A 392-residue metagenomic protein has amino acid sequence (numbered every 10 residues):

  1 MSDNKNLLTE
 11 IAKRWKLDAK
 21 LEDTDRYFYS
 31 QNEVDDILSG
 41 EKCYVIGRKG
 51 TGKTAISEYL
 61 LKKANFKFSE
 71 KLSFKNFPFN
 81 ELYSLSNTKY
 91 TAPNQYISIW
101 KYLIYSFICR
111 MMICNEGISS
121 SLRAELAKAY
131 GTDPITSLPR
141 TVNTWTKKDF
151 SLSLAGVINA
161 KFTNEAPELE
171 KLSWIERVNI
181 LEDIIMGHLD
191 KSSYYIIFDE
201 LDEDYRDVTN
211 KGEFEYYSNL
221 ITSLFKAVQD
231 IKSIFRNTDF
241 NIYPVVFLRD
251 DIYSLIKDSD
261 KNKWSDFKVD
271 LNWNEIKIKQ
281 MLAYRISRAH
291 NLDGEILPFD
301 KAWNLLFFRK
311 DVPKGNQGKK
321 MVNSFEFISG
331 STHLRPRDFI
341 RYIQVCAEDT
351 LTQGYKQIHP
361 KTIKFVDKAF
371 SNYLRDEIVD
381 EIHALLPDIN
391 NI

Functional and structural regions predicted by a protein language model:
M1-R48, N65-E70, K75: A short, basic N-terminal segment
L7, K16, D23, N32 (+11 more regions): Phosphate-binding site recognition
R26, D36-S39, I175-I180, F225-V228 (+1 more regions): Short linear interaction motifs
R48-T51, L60-K63, F74-F77, D199-E203 (+4 more regions): An acidic- and aromatic-residue-enriched active-site/binding cleft used to recognize and process polar
R48-Y195, D204-Y205: P-loop NTPase nucleotide-binding core
N65-S69, C109-L122, R206-D207, S233-F240 (+3 more regions): Short, solvent-exposed secondary-structure capping/transition elements
V178, E182-Y195, L201-Q317, P360: The catalytic "switch" region of P-loop NTPases
K320-M321, G330-I392: Winged-helix-like regulatory helical subdomains adjacent to P-loop NTPase cores
